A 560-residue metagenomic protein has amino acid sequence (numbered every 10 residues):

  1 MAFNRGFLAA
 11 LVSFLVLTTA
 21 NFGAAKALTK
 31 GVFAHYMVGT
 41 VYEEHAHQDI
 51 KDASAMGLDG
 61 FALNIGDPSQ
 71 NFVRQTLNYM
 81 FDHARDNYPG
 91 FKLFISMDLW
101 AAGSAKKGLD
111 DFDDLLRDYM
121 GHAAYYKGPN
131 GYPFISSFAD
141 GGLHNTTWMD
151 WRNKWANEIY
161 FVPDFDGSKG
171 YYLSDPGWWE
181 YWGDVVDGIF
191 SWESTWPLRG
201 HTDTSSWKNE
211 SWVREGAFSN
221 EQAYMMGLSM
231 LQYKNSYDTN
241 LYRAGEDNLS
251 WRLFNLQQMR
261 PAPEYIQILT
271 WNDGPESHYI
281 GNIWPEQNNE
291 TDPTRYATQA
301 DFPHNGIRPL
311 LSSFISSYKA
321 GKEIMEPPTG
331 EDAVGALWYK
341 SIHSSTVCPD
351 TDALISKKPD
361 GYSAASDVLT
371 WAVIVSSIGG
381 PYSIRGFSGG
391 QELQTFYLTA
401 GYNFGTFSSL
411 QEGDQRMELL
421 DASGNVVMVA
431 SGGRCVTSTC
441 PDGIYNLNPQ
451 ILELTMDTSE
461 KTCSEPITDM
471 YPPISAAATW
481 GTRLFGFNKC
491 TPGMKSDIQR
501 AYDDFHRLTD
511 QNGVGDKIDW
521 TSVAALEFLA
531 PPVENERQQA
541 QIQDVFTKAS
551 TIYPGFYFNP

Functional and structural regions predicted by a protein language model:
M1-A25: Fungal secretory targeting signals
F22-L369, S377-P381, R385-F404, S408-G481: Glycan-processing catalytic domains of CAZymes
T509-I518, P532-Q538, P554-F558: Charged, low-complexity interaction regions
W520-E527: Amphipathic alpha-helical repeat scaffolds of TPR domains
Q541-A549: Alpha-helical repeat scaffolds
